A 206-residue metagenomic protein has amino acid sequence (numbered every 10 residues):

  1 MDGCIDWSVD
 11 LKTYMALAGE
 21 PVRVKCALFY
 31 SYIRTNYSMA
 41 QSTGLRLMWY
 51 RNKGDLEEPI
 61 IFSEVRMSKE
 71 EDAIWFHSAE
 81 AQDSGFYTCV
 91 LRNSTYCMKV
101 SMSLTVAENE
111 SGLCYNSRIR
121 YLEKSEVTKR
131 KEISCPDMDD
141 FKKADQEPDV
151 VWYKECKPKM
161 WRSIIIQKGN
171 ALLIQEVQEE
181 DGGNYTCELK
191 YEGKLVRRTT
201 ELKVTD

Functional and structural regions predicted by a protein language model:
D2-I5, K25-S63, S134-R162: N-terminal V-set
C4, C26, W49, I74 (+8 more regions): Disulfide-bonded cysteines in secreted/extracellular proteins and peptides
C4-V9, E110-Y121: Proline-enriched interdomain boundary motifs that mark the N-terminal boundary and often initiate the first structured
L11-A16, F62-T95, Y121-S125, W161-G193: Extracellular beta-strand/loop-rich beta-sandwich domains predominantly from IgSF
L17-R23, A27, A107, S125-R130: Solvent-exposed, conformationally flexible loop/turn segments
A40, F86-E110, A144-P148, N184-D206: Extracellular/luminal immunoglobulin-like beta-sandwich modules
T43, E70, K129, Q146 (+1 more regions): Exposed loop/turn and edge beta-strand positions of beta-sandwich/beta-sheet ligand-binding modules
S117-M138: Compositionally biased low-complexity segments at domain edges in trafficked proteins and select soluble regulators
